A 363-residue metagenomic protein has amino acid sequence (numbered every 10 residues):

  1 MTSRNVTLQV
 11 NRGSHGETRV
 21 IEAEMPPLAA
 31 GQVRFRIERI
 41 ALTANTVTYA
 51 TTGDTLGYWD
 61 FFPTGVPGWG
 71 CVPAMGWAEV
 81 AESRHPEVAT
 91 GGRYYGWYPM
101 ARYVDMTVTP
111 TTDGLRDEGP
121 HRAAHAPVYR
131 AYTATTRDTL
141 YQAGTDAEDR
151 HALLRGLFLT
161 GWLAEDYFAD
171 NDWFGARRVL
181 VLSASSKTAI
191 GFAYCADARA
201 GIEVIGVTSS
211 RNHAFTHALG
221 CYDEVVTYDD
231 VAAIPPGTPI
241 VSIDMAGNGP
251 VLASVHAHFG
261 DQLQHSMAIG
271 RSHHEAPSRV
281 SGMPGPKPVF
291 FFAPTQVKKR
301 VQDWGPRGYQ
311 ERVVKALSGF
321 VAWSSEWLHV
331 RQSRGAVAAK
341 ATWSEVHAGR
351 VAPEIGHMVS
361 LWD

Functional and structural regions predicted by a protein language model:
R12-R39, A44: A short N-terminal beta-strand-loop micro-motif at the entrance of redox/enzyme domains
L28-I40, D54-D105, P110: Glycine-rich beta-strand-centered segment in the early N-terminal region that forms part of a ligand/cofactor-binding
W97-R177: NAD(P)H dinucleotide-binding glycine-rich loop of Rossmann-like/cofactor-binding domains, especially the beta1-alpha1
V179-S183: Conserved N-terminal Rossmann-fold NAD(P)-binding element of oxidoreductases
A189-I190: N-terminal Rossmann-fold NAD(P) dinucleotide-binding loop
D197-L252: Adenosine-nucleotide cofactor-binding segment
S254-F320: Glycine-rich phosphate-binding loop and adjacent beta-alpha segment of Rossmann(oid) nucleotide-cofactor-binding
K299-D363: C-terminal hydrophobic helical "lid"/dimerization subdomain of Rossmann-like NAD(P)H-dependent oxidoreductases
